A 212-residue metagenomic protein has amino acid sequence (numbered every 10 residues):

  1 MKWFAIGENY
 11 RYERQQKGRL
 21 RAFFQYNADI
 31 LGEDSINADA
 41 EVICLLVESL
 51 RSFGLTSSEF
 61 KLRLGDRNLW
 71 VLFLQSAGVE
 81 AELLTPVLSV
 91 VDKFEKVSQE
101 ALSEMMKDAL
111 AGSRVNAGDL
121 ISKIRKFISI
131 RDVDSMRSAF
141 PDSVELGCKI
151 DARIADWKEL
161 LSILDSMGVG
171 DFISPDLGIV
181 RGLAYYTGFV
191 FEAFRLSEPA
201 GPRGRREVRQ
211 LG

Functional and structural regions predicted by a protein language model:
M1-T56, N68, S103-G212: Positively charged, Gly/Ser-enriched RNA/tRNA-binding surfaces
L45, L69-F73, P86: A general alpha-helix detector
S52, S76-A77: Charged, amphipathic alpha-helical linkers/stalks
F60-L72: Glycine-rich, mobile lid/loop segments that gate access to catalytic sites or pores
F60-R63, L84, S174-D176: Residue-level detector of family-conserved "landmark" positions at structurally sensitive sites
L62-G65, K96, E100, A152: Short acidic alpha-helix initiation/capping motifs at coil-to-helix transition points, especially at protein N-termini
G65, V79-E82, V97, V115 (+1 more regions): Short coil/turn linker and secondary-structure boundary residues
G78-K107, R195: Acidic, His- and aromatic-enriched active-site or binding-groove loops in soluble protein domains that engage sugars
